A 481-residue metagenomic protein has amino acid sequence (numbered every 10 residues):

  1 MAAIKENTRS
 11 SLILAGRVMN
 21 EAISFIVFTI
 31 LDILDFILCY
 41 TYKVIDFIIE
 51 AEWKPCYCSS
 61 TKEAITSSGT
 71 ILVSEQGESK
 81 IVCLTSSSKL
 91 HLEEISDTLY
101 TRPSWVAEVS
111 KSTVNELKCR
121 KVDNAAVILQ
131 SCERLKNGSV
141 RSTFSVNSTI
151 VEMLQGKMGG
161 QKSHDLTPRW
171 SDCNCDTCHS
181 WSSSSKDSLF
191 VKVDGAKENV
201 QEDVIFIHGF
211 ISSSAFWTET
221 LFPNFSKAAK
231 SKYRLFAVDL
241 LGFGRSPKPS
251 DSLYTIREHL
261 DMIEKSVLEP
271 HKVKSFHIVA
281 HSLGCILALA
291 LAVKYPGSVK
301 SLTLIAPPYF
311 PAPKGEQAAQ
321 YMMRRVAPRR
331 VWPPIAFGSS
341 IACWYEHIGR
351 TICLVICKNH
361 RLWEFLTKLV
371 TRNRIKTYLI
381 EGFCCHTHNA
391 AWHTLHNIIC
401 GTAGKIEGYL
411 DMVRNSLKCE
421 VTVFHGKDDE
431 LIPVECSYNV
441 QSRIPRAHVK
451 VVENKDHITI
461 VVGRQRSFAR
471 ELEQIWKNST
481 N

Functional and structural regions predicted by a protein language model:
M1-V204, A215, S226-R234, K477-N481: Alpha/beta-hydrolase fold catalytic core
A2-D32, C419, E435-N481: Catalytic active-site module of serine/aspartate enzymes centered on a nucleophile-bearing elbow/loop
S145, I150, S163, T167 (+1 more regions): Conserved alpha/beta-hydrolase catalytic His-Asp/Glu region
D172-S184, A196-E198, S231-V279, K294-Y295: Active-site loop/oxyanion-hole signature of alpha/beta-hydrolase fold enzymes
G209-N224: The serine-hydrolase catalytic nucleophile loop
V293-R350: Flexible "cap/lid" loop of the alpha/beta hydrolase fold
A403, D428-I432, H457-I458: Acidic catalytic loop of the alpha/beta-hydrolase fold
S416-K418, V423-H425, D429: Short beta-strand/loop motif that positions the catalytic acidic residue of the alpha/beta-hydrolase fold
